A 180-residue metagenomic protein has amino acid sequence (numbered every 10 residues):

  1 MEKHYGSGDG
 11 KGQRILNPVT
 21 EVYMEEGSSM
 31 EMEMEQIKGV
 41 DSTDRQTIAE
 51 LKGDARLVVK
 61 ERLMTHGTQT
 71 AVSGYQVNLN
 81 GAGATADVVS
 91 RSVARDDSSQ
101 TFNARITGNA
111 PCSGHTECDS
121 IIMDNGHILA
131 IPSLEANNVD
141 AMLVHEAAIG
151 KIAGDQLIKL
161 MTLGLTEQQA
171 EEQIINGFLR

Functional and structural regions predicted by a protein language model:
M1-I158, T162-L165, I175-R180: Conserved beta-strand/loop scaffold segments within soluble protein domains that form the structured core and edges
